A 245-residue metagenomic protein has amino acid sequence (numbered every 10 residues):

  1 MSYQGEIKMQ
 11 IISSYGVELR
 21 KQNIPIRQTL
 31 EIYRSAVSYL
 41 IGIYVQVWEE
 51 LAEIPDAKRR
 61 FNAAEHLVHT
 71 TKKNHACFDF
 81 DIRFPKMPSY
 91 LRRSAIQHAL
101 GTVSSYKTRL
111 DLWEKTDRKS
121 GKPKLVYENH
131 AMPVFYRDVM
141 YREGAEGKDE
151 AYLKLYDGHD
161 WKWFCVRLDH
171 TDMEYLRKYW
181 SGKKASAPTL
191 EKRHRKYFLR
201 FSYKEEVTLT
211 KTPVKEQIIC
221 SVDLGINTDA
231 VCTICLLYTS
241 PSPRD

Functional and structural regions predicted by a protein language model:
M1-S240: Nucleic-acid substrate recognition interfaces
P241-D245: A short, hydrophobic C-terminal helix/tail in secreted or cell-surface proteins
